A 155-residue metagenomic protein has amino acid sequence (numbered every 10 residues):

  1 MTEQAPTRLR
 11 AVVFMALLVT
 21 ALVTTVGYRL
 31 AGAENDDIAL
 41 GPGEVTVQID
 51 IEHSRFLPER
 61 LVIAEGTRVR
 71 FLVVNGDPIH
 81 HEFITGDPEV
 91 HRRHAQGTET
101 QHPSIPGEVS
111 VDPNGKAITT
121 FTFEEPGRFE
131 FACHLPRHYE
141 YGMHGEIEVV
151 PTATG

Functional and structural regions predicted by a protein language model:
Q4-A16: N-terminal Sec-pathway targeting helices
V13-V26: Hydrophobic membrane-insertion alpha-helices, especially the h-region of bacterial N-terminal signal peptides
V23-L30, E34, R55, P106-G155: Extracellular/periplasmic metallocenter environments
I38-V69: N-terminal edge beta-strand
V45, T67, I79, G107 (+1 more regions): Residues that flank catalytic or metal-binding motifs in active/ligand-binding sites
E59-I84, A117-E125, F129, V149-P151: Beta-strand cores of secreted/periplasmic/IMS beta-sandwich domains, seen most often in copper-related folds
H81, H94, H138: Histidine-centered active-site/metal-ligand motif
E89-E99, G155: Short aromatic-acidic-glycine turn motif
